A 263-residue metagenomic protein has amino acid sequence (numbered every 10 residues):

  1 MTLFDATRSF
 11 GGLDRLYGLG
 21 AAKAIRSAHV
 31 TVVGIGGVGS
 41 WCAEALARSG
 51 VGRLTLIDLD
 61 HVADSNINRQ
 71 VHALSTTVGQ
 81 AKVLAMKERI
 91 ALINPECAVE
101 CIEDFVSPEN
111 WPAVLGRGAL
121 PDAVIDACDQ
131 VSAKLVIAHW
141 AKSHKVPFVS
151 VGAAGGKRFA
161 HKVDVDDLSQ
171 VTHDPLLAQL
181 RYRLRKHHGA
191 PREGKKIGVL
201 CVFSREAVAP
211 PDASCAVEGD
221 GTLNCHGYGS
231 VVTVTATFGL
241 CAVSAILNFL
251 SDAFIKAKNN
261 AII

Functional and structural regions predicted by a protein language model:
M1-T31, D64: N-terminal charged helix/coil linker that caps or initiates catalytic domains
T2-F4, G116-A123, Q130-V136, S143-H144 (+4 more regions): Glycine-rich phosphate/adenylate-binding loop
V32-G34, I57: Conserved N-terminal Rossmann-fold NAD(P)-binding element of oxidoreductases
V38: Hydrophobic/small residue at the entry helix of a nucleotide-binding pocket
V51-N94: Glycine-rich phosphate-binding loop and adjoining beta1-alpha1-beta2 segment of Rossmann-like nucleotide-binding folds
V62-S65, A154-A160: Short gly/pro/ser/thr-enriched loop/turn and capping motifs at secondary-structure boundaries
I102-W111: Conserved SAM/SAH-binding loop
